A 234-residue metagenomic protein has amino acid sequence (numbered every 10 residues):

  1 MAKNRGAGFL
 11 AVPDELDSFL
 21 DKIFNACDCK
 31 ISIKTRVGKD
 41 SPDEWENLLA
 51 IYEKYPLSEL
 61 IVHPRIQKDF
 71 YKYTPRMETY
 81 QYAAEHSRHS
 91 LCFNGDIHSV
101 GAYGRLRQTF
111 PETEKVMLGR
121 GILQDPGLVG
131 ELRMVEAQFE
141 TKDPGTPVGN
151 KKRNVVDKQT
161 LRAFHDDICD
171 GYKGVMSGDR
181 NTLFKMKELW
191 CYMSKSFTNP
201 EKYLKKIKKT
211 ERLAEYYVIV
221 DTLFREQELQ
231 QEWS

Functional and structural regions predicted by a protein language model:
M1-K22, D69-Q81, G127: Active-site-adjacent beta->alpha loops and helix N-cap segments on the catalytic face of soluble alpha/beta enzymes
A2-K3, C29-S32: N-terminal small/glycine-rich loop or linker at the start of catalytic domains across soluble metabolic enzymes
K3-A7, H63, V135-E136: Short glycine/proline- and charge-enriched loop/turn segments that cap or connect secondary-structure elements
S18-D21, A26-D28, W45-E59, E78 (+2 more regions): Alpha/beta catalytic cores of nucleotide-metabolism and tRNA/nucleoside-modifying enzymes
I33-N47: Active-site glycine- and acidic-residue-rich loops that bind and position anionic ligands or nucleotide-like cofactors
I33-V37, P64, F93-G95, R120: A cross-domain feature marking catalytic cores of carbohydrate-active enzymes and several ubiquitous metabolic/repair
K39, I66-K68, Q124: Feature marks short, surface-exposed loop/turn motifs that line or immediately flank catalytic pockets and channel
W45-A50, P64-F70: Nucleic-acid-contacting surfaces of polymerase cores and analogous helical-repeat interfaces
